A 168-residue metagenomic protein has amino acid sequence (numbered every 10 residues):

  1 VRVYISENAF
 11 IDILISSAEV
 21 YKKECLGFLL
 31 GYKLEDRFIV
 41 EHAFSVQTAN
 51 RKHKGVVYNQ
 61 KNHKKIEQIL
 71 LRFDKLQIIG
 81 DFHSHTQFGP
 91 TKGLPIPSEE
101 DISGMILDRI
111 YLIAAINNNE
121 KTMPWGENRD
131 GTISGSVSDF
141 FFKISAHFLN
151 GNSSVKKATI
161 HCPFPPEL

Functional and structural regions predicted by a protein language model:
V1-G80, S84-L168: MPN/JAMM (Mov34/JAB) isopeptidase/deubiquitinase module and associated MPN-bearing subunits/adaptors in ubiquitin
